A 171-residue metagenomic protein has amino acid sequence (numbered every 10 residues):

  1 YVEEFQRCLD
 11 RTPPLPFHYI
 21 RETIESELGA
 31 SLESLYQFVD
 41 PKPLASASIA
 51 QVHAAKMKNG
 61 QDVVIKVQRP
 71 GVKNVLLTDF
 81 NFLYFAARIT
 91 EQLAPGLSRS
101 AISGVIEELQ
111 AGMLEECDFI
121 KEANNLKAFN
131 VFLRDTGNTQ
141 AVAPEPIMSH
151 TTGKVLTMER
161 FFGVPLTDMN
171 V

Functional and structural regions predicted by a protein language model:
Y1-V171: Broad phosphate/nucleotide-binding scaffolds in NTP-utilizing and phosphate-metabolizing enzymes
